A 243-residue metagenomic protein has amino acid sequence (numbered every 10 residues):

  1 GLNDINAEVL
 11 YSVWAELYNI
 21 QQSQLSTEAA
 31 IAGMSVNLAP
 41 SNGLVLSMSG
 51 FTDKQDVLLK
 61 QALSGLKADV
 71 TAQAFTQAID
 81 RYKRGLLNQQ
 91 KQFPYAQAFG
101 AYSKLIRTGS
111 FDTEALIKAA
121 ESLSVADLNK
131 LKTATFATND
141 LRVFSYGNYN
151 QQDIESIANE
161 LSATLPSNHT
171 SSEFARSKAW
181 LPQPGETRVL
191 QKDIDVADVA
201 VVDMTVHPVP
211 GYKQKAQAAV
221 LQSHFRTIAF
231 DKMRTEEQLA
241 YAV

Functional and structural regions predicted by a protein language model:
G1, S26-F174, W180-P182, V206-P208 (+2 more regions): Charge-rich, well-structured scaffold segments of protease-associated domains
G1-A15, H169-T235: His/Glu-based metal-binding/catalytic segments typifying zinc-dependent metallopeptidases
G1-L2, N6-S23, E28, P40-N42: Hydrophobic, conserved cores of late-appearing folded domains
W14-S23, L63-K67, F225-F230: Short amphipathic alpha-helical signal-transduction/dimerization elements
